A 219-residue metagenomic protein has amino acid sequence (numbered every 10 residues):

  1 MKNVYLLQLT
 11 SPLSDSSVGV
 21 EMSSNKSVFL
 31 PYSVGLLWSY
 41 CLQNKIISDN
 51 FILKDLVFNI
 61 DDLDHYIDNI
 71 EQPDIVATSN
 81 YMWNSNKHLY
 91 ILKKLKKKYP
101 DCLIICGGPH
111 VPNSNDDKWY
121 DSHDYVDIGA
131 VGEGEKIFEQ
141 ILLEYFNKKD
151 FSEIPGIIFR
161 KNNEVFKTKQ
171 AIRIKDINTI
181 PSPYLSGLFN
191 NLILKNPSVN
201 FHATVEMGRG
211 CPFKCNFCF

Functional and structural regions predicted by a protein language model:
M1-N3, N200-F201: A short, charged/proline- and glycine-enriched loop that marks the coil->beta-strand transition at the N-terminal
K2, Y40, D49-I174: Glycine-rich beta-alpha loop elements in corrinoid/cobalamin-binding modules across cobalamin-dependent enzymes
K2-V28: Short glycine-rich His-centered loop
L9, G107-G108, M207-G208: Short hydrophobic "strand-cap" motifs at the C-terminus of beta-strands
L13-S17, D116, C215: Short acidic/His/Gly/Ser-rich catalytic and metal-binding motifs that mark active-site loops of diverse hydrolases
S14-D15, N86, E139, N190: Glycine/Thr-rich phosphate-binding loops of Rossmann-like dinucleotide-binding domains
M22-C41: Short catalytic helix/loop segments, enriched in acidic residues and glycine and frequently bearing histidine
F29, N178-T179, P183-F219: Radical SAM [4Fe-4S] cluster-binding motif and immediate context
